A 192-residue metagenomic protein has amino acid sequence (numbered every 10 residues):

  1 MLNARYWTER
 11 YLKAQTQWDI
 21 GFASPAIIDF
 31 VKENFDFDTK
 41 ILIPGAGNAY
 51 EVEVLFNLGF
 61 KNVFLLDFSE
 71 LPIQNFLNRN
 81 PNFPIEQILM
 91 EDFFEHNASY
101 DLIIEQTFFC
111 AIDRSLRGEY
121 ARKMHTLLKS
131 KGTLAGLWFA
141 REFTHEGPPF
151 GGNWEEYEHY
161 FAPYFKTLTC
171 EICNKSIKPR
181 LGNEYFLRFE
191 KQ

Functional and structural regions predicted by a protein language model:
M1-I43, G47-A98, I112-Q192: Class I (Rossmann-like) S-adenosyl-L-methionine-dependent methyltransferase catalytic domain, capturing the SAM-binding
D101: Conserved acidic residues
I104: A conserved beta-strand element that flanks and buttresses the S-adenosyl-L-methionine
T107-A111: Short catalytic micro-motifs in class I SAM-dependent methyltransferases
